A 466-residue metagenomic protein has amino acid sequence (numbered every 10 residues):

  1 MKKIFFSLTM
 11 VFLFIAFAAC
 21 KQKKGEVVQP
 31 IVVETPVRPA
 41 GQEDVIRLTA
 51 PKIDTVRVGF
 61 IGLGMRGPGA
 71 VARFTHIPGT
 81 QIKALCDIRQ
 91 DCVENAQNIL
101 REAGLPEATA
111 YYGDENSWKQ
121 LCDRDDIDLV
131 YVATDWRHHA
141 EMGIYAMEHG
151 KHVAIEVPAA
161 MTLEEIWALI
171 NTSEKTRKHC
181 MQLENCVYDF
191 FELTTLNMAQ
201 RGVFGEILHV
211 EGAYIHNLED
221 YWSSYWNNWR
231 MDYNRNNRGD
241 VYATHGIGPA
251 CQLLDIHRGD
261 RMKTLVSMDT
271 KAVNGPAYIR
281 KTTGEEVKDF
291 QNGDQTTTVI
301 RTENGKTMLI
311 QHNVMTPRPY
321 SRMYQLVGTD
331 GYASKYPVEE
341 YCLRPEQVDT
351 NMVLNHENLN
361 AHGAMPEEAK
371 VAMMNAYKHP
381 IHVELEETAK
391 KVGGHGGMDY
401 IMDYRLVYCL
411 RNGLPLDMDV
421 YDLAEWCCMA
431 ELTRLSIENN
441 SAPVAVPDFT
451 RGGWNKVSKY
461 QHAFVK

Functional and structural regions predicted by a protein language model:
M1-I4: Positively charged n-region of N-terminal signal peptides that target proteins for export
A16-A19: C-terminal motif of bacterial Sec signal peptides marking the signal peptidase cleavage site
K23-A103: N-terminal Rossmann-like dinucleotide-binding module
K23-I46, G69, C251, P319-V327 (+2 more regions): C-terminal helical cap and adjacent loop that interface with cofactors, partners, or active-site loops
T109-V132: A structured beta-alpha segment of the ubiquitous adenosine-cofactor-binding alpha/beta core
L129, D135-W136, A140-Y188, G202: Beta-strand-loop-alpha-helix segment that lines the small-molecule cofactor/substrate pocket of alpha/beta enzymes
T176-M181, C186-F290: Predominantly a Rossmann-like dinucleotide-binding segment in NAD(P)-dependent oxidoreductases
